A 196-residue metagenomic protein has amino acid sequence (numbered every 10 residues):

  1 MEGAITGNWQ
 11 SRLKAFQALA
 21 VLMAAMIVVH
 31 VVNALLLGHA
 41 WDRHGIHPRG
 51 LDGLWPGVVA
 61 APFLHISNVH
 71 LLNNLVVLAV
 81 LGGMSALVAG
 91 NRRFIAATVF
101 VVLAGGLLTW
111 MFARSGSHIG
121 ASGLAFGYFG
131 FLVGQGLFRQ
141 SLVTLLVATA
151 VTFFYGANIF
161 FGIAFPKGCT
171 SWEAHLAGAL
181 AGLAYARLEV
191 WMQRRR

Functional and structural regions predicted by a protein language model:
E2-R196: A detector for small-residue-rich transmembrane helices and their helix-helix packing motifs
